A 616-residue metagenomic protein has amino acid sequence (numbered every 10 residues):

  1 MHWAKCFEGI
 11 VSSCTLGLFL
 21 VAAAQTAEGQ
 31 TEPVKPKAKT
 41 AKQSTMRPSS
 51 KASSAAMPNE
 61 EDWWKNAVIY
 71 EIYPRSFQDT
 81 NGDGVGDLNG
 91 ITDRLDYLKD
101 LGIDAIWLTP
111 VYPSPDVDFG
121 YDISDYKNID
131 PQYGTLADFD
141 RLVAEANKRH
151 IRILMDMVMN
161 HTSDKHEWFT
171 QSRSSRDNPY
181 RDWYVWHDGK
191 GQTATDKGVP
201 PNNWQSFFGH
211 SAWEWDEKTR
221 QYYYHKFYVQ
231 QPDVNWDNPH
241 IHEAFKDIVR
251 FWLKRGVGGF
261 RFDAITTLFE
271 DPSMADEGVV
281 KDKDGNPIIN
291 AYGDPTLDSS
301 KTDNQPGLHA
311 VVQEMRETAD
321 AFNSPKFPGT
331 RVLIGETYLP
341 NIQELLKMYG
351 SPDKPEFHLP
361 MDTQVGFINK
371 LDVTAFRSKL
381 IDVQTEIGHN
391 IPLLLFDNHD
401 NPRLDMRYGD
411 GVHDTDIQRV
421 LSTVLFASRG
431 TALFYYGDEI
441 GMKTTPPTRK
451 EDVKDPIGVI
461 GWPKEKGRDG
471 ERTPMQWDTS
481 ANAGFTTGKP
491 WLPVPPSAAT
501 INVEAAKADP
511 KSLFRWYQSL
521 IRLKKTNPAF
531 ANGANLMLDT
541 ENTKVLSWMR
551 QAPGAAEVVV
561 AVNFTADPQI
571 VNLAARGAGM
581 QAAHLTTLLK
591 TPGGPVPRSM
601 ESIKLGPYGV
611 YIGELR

Functional and structural regions predicted by a protein language model:
M1-C6: N-terminal secretory signal peptides that target proteins for export/translocation
V11-A22: Bacterial N-terminal signal peptides
V21-K37: Signal peptide processing junction and immediate N-terminal pro/mature segment of secreted/exported proteins
E32-K51, A55-R250, K254, T267-P340 (+1 more regions): Acidic/aromatic-lined carbohydrate-recognition and catalytic surfaces of CAZymes acting on diverse glycans
W64-K65, S273, G278-K301, A310-T330 (+7 more regions): Loop/helix patches that line or flank the sugar-binding groove of alpha-linked glycan CAZymes
A575-P592: Solvent-exposed beta-hairpin/edge-strand motifs
P597-R616: C-terminal beta-strand-rich structural cap/linker in extracellular carbohydrate-active enzymes
